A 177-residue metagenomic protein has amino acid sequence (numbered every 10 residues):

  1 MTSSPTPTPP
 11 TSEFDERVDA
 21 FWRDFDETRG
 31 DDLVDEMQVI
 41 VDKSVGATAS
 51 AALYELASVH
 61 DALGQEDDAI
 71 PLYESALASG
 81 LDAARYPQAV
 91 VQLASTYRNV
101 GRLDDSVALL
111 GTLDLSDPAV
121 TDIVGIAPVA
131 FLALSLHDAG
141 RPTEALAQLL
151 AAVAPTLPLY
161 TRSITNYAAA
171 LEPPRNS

Functional and structural regions predicted by a protein language model:
F14-D15, V34, S50, Y86-P87 (+2 more regions): Start-of-helix signal in alpha-solenoid helical-repeat scaffolds, especially tetratricopeptide repeats
E16-D19, E55, Q92, A130-F131 (+1 more regions): "A position-specific structural signal for the A-helix of alpha-solenoid helical repeats
W22, S58, S95, A133-L134 (+1 more regions): Residue-level recognition of tetratricopeptide repeat
E27-D31, E66, L103, P142: TPR-repeat structural position
D31-V41, I70, L77, V107 (+3 more regions): Tetratricopeptide repeat
T48, R85, V120-V124, T156 (+1 more regions): Structural signature of alpha-solenoid helical repeat junctions
S50-D122: Alpha-helical adaptor scaffolds
G111-L115, H137-L159, A169: TPR/TPR-like (Sel1-like) alpha-helical repeat modules
